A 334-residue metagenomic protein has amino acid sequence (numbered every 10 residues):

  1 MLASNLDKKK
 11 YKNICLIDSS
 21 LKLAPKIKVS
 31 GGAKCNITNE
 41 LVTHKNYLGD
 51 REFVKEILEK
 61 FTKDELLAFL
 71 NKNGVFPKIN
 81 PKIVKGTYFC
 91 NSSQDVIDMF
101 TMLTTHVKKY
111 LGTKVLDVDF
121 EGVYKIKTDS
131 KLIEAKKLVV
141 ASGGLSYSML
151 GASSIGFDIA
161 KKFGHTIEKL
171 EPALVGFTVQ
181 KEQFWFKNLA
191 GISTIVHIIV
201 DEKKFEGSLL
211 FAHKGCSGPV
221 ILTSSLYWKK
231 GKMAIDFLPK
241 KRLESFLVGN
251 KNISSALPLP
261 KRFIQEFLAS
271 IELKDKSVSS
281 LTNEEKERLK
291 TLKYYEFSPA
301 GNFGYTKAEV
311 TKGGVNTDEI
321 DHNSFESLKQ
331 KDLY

Functional and structural regions predicted by a protein language model:
N5-G32: Glycine-rich FAD pyrophosphate-binding loop
I17, V115-L116, L132-A152, A160-K161 (+2 more regions): Short hydrophobic core segments
L21-L23, K28-V29, I37-T43, T166-K169 (+1 more regions): An anion/pyrophosphate-binding glycine-rich loop and adjacent beta-alpha core in soluble alpha-beta enzymes
G31-N80: Glycine-rich active-site loop/strand segments that organize a redox cofactor
V54-T62, I83-M102, Y147-G151, V179-E182 (+1 more regions): Short beta-strand to alpha-helix junction loop
L111, E266-Y334: A glycine-rich dinucleotide-binding beta-alpha-beta segment and adjacent secondary-structure elements that constitute
L111-T113, T128, K169-E171: Short loop/edge segments at beta-strand edges and connector loops that shape dinucleotide/nucleotide cofactor-binding
L111-Y124: A conserved short coil-to-beta-strand element within the FAD-binding core of flavoproteins
